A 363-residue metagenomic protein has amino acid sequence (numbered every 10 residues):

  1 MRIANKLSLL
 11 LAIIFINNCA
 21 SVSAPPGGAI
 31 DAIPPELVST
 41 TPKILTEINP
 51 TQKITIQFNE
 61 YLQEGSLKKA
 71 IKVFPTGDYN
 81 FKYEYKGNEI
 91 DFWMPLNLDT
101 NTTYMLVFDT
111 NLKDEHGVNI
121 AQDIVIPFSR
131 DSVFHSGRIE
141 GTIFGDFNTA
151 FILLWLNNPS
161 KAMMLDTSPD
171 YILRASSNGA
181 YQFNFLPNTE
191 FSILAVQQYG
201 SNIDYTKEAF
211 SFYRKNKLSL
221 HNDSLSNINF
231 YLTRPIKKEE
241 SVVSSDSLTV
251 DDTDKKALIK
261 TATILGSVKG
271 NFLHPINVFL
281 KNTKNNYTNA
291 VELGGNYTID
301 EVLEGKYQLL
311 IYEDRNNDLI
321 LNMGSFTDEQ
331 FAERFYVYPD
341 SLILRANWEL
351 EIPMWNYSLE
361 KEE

Functional and structural regions predicted by a protein language model:
M1-P35, Y297, E362-E363: Bacterial Sec-dependent N-terminal signal peptides
C19-L194, K207-Y213, H221, S244 (+1 more regions): Acidic, low-complexity Ser/Thr/Gly/Pro-rich repeat segments typical of extracellular/periplasmic and surface-exposed
Q122, Q198-K237, R315-P353: Structured interaction patches on ligand/partner-binding surfaces of diverse proteins
R130-F134, I228-K237, V250-A262, I352-Y357: Conserved "repeat-terminator" motif of extracellular CCP/Sushi domains
G137-G145, T261-G270: A short, amphipathic beta-strand motif
S176-G200, G294-N317: Short Pro-Gly-centered beta-turn/loop motif in secreted/extracellular proteins
D246, N282, Y287-A290, V337 (+1 more regions): Small-residue-enriched hydrophobic alpha-helices in membranes
K256, T263-N285: Extracytoplasmic/periplasm-facing segments of secreted or lipoprotein envelope proteins
